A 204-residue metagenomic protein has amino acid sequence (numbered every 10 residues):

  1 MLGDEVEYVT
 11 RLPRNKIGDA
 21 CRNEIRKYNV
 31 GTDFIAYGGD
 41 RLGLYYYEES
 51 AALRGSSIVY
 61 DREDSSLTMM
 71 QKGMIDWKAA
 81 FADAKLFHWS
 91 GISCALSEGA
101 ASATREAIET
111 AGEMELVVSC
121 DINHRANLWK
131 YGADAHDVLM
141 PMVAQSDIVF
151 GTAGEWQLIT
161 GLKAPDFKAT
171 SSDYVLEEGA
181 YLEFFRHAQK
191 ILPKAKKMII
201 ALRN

Functional and structural regions predicted by a protein language model:
L2-G3, E115: Glycine-centered short loops/turns at secondary-structure junctions
E5-I92: Conserved N-terminal subdomain of the carbohydrate kinase-like
V6, T32, V118-S119, F150: Hydrophobic beta-strand scaffold residues
T10-P13, N123, R203: Cofactor-binding loop segments of dinucleotide-utilizing enzymes, especially the Rossmann-like FAD- and NAD(P)+-binding
R26, E109-E113, V143: Anion (oxyanion) recognition and catalysis
I75, A101-E106, G132-M140: Charged helix-capping and loop-helix junction motifs
L86-I92, V117-A126, A153, I199-A201: Short beta-strands and strand-loop turn motifs
M114, L128-N204: Conserved phosphate/ATP/ADP-binding segment of small-molecule kinases
